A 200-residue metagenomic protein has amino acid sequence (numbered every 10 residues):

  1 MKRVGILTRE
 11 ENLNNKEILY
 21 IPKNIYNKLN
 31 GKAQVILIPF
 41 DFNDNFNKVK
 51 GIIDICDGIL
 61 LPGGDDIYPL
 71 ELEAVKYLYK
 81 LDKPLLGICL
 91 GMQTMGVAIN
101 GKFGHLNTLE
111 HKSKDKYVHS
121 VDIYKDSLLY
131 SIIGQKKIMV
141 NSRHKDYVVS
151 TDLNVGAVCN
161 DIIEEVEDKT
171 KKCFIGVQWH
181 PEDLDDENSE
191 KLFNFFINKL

Functional and structural regions predicted by a protein language model:
M1-L90, V97-A98, E110-V118, D122-D126 (+6 more regions): N-terminal beta1-alpha1 cap of cysteine-dependent amidohydrolase-like domains
I99-G104: Post-Walker A helix-loop "phosphate-sensing" segment adjacent to the P-loop in P-loop NTPases
N107: Flexible glycine-/small-residue-rich
K137-K145, V166: Short catalytic/ligand-gating loop segments at beta-alpha or beta-beta junctions within enzyme catalytic domains
E165-V166, C173: Catalytic core of the metallo-beta-lactamase
F174-W179: Active-site-proximal beta-strand elements of phosphoester/diester hydrolases
